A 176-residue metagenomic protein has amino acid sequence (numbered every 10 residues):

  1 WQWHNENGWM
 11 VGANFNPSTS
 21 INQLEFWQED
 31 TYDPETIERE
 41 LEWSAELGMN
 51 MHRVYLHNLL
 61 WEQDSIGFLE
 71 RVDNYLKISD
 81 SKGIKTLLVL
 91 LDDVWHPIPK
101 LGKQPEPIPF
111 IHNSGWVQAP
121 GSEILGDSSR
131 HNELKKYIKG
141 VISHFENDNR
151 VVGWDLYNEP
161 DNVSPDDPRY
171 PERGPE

Functional and structural regions predicted by a protein language model:
W1-E176: Active-site mouth of glycoside hydrolases
